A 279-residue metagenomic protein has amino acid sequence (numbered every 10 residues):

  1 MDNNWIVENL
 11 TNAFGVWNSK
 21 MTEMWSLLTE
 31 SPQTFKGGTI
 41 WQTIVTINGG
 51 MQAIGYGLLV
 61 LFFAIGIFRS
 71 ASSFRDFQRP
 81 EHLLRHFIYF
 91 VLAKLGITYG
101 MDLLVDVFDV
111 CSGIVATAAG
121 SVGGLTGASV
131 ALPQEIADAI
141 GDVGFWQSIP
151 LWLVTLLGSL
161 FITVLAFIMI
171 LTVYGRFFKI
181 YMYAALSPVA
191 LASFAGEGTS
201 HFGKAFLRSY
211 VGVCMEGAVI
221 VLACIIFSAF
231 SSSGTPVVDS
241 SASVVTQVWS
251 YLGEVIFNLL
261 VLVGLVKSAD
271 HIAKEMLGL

Functional and structural regions predicted by a protein language model:
M1-L10, P80-G96, G100, G203-C214 (+1 more regions): Alpha-helical transmembrane segments and their helix-start/interface "positive-inside/aromatic belt" motifs in integral
M1-L58: Binding/recognition "hotspot" determinant
I44-Q52, L84-I88, L92, L104 (+4 more regions): Alpha-helical membrane-interface segments at transmembrane helix boundaries
I47-I54, F90-K94, L171-Y174, Y181 (+2 more regions): Loop-to-transmembrane-helix entry motif
A53-I65, I162, I180: Hydrophobic alpha-helical transmembrane segments
L58-K94, L186-S200: Hydrophobic transmembrane alpha-helix segments characteristic of membrane transport and insertion machinery
A93-L186, C224-G278: Non-cytosolic segments of integral membrane proteins
L191-R208, I272-M276: Alpha-helical transmembrane segments
